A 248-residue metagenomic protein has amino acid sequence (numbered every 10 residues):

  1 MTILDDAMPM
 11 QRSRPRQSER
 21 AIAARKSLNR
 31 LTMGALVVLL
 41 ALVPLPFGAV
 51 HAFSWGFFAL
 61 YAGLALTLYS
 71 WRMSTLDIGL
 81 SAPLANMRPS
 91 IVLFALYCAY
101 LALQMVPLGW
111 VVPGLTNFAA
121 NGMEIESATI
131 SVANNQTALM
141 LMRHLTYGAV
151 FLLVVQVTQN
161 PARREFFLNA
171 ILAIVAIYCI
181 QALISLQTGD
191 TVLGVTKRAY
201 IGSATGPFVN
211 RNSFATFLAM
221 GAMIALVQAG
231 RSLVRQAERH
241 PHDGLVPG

Functional and structural regions predicted by a protein language model:
M1-A173, V195, I224-G248: Transmembrane signal-anchor hairpin modules in multi-pass inner-membrane enzymes, especially those that act on
A41, Q104, V154, Y178 (+4 more regions): Conserved structural-core and active-site-/substrate-pathway-adjacent residues in large, well-folded domains of enzymes
P46-F57, A182, Q187-T188, V209-N212: Helix-loop-helix junctions and helix-breaking kinks within/between transmembrane helices of multi-pass membrane
W110, I184, T216-L218: Generic hydrophobic alpha-helical membrane-span motif
M140, T191-Q228: Membrane-interface segments at transmembrane-helix junctions in multi-pass inner-membrane proteins
F151, C179, G189-K197: Polytopic transmembrane helical bundles with strong interfacial aromatic enrichment
S185-G189, R235-E238: Juxtamembrane/interface motifs at transmembrane-helix termini
